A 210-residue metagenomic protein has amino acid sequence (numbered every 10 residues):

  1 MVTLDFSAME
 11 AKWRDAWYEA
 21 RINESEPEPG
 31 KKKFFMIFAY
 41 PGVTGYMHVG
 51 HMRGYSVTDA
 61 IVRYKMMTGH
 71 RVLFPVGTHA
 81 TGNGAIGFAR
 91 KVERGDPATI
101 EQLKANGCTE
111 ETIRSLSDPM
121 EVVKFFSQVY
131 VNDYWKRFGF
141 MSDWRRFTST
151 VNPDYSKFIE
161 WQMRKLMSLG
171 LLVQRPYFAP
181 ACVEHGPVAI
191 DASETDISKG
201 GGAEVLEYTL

Functional and structural regions predicted by a protein language model:
M1-L210: N-terminal, positively charged nucleic-acid-binding surface of large information/translation enzymes
